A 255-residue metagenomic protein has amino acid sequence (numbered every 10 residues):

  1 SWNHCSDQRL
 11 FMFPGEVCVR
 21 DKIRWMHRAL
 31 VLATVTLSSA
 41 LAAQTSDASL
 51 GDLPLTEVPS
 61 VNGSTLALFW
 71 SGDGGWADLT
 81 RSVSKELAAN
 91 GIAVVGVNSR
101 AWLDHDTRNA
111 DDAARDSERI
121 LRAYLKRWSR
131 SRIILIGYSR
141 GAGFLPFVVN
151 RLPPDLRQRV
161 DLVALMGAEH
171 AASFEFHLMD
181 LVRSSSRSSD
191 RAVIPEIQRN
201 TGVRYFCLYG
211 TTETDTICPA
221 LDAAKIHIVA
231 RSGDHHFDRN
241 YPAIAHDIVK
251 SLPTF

Functional and structural regions predicted by a protein language model:
A43-N62: N-terminal cap/lid segment of alpha/beta-hydrolase-fold proteins
P59, A171-A223: The feature captures the conserved acid-bearing segment of alpha/beta-hydrolase catalytic domains
S60-I92, N98-S99: Short, surface-exposed "cap/lid" segments of acyl-processing enzymes
A93, N98-L103, E169, D234: Short beta-to-alpha linker loops that shape the active-site pocket of alpha/beta-hydrolase fold enzymes
T107-W128, F147: Alpha/beta-hydrolase active-site loop
A123-L125, R132-S188: Primarily recognizes the serine-hydrolase "nucleophile elbow" in alpha/beta-hydrolase and SGNH/GDSL folds
D234-P242: Catalytic histidine-centered segment of alpha/beta-hydrolase-like enzymes
Y241-F255: Catalytic active-site module of serine/aspartate enzymes centered on a nucleophile-bearing elbow/loop
